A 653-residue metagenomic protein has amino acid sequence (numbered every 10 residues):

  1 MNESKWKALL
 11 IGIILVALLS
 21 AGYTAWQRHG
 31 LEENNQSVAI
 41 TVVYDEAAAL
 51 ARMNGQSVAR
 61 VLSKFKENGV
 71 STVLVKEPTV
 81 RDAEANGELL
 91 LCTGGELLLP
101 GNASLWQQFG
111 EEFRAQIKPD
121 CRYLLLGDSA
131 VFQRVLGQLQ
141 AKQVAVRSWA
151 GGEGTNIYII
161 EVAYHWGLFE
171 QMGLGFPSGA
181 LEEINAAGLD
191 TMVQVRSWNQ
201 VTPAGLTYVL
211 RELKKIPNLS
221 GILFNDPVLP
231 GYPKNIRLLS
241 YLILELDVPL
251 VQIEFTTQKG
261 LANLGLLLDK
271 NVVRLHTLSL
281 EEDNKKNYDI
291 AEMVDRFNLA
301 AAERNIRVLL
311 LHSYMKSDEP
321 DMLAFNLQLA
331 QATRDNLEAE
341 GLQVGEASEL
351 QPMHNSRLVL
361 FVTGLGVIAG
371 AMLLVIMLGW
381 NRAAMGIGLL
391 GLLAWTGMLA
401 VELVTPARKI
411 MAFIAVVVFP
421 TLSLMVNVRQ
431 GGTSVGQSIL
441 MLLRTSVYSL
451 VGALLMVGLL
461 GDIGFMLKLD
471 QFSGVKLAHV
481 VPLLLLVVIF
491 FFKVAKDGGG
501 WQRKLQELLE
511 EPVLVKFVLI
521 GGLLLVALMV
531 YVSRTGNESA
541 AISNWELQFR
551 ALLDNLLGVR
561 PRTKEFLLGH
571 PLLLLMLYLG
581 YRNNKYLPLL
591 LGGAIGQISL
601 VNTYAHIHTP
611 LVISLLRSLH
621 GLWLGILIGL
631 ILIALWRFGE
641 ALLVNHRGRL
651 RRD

Functional and structural regions predicted by a protein language model:
M1-E33, E46-M53, F65: Long, charged/polar, low-complexity intrinsically disordered N-terminal extensions that precede catalytic
E3-S20, T24, G364-D653: Alpha-helical transmembrane segments of integral membrane proteins
K5-K7, R28, R52, R60 (+25 more regions): Arginine residue identity/basic-tract feature
L31-N355: Soluble extramembrane regions of membrane proteins in the secretory/endomembrane system
L358-T363: Chitinase-like catalytic core of GlcNAc-active glycosidases
